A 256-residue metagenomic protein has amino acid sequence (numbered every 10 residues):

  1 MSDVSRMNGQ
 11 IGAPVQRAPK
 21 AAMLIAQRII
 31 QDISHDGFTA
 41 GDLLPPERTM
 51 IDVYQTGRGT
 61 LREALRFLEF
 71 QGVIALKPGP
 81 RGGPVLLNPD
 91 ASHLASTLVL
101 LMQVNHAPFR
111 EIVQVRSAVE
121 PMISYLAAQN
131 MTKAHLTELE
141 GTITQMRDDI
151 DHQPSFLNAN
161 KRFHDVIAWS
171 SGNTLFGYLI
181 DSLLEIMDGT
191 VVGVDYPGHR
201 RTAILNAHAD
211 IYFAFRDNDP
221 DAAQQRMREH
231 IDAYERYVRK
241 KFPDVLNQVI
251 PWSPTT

Functional and structural regions predicted by a protein language model:
M1-V115, Y125, V245-Q248, W252-T256: Short linear motifs at protein or domain termini
Y54, S171-G172, F242: A broad structural signal for alpha-helix termini and local helix breaks/kinks
R58, F109, T190-G193, K240: Juxtamembrane helix-loop transition sites at the ends of transmembrane segments in multi-pass membrane proteins
I112-G193, I204-F213, A222-R236: Conserved amphipathic alpha-helical segments that form helical-bundle/coiled-coil interaction surfaces
H199-T202: Short helix-capping and inter-helix turn/linker motifs at the boundaries of alpha-helical repeat units
D232-L246: Short, charge-rich amphipathic alpha-helical segments embedded in non-transmembrane helical bundles/solenoids
